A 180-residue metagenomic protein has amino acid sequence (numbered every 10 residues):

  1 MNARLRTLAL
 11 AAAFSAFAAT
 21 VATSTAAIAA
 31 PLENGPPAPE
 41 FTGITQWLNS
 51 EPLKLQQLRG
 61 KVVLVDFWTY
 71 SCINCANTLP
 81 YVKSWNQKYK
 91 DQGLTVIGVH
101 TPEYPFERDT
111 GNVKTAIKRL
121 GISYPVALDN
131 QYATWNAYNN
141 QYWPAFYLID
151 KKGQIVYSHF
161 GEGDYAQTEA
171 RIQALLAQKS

Functional and structural regions predicted by a protein language model:
M1-F14: Bacterial N-terminal signal peptides that target proteins for export
A16-A26: C-terminal segment of classical bacterial N-terminal signal peptides
A27-Q56: N-terminal "domain-start" segment that seeds a small globular fold
L53-A76, V96: Short active-site neighborhood of thiol/selenol oxidoreductases, capturing the structured segment around
Q56, Y70-I73, P80-Q87, G111 (+3 more regions): Solvent-exposed, polar/charged alpha-helical surfaces in well-ordered, non-transmembrane soluble domains, broadly
K61, G111, A116-Y124, L128-Q173: Thiol/disulfide oxidoreductase modules built on the thioredoxin-like
A76-L120, N130-N136: Structural microenvironment flanking redox-active thiols in thiol-disulfide oxidoreductases
